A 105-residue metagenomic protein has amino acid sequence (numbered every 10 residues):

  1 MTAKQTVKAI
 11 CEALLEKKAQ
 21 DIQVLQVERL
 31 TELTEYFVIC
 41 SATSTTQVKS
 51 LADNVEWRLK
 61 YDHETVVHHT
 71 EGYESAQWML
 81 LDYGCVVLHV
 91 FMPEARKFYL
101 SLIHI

Functional and structural regions predicted by a protein language model:
M1-L33, T43-M79, P93-A95: Polybasic/polar functional segments that serve as interface/processing modules
E35-F37: Catalytic metal-binding acidic patch
I39-S41: Short hydrophobic/aromatic beta-strand micro-patches that form the beta-sheet surface supporting nucleotide- or nucleic
L81-Y83: Active-site beta-strand termini and strand-to-loop segments that position acidic
K97-L100: Switch/connector loops and helix/strand junctions flanking conserved nucleotide-binding motifs in nucleotide-processing
I103-I105: Conserved small/polar residues in nucleotide/adenosyl-binding loops
